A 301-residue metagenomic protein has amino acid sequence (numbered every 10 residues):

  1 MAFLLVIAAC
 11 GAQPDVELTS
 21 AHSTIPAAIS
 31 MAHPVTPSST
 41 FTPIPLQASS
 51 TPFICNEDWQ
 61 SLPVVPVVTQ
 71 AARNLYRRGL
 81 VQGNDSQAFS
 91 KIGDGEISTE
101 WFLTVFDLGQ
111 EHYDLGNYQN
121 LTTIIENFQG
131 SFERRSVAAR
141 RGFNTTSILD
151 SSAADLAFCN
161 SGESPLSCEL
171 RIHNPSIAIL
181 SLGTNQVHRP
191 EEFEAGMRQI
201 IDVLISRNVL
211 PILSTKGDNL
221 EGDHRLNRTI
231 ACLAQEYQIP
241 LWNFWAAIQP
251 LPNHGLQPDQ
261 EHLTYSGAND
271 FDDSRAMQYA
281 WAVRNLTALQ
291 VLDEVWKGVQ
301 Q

Functional and structural regions predicted by a protein language model:
M1-N84, W101, C168-R171: Intrinsically disordered, low-complexity Ser/Thr/Pro-rich tracts
Q82-E192, N269-D270: Conserved SGNH/GDSL esterase-like catalytic core that processes O-acyl groups on lipids and polysaccharides
D85-A88, H173-I179, I205-I212, Y237-P240: Loop/turn elements at helix/coil->beta-strand transitions in domains of secreted/extracellular proteins
S86-A88, G183-E191, I200, K216-E221 (+1 more regions): Second-shell loop/turn segments in exported
I92-G95, L180-N185, S214-D218, N243-I248: Active-site-proximal beta-strand/loop segments in catalytic clefts of secreted hydrolases
P165, N174-I177, E192-Q199, V203 (+3 more regions): Extracytoplasmic/secreted proteins, especially bacterial periplasmic and envelope-associated proteins
N185, R198-I230: Active-site segments of SGNH/GDSL-like serine hydrolases that catalyze O-acetyl group transfer/hydrolysis on lipids
D218-Q301: Catalytic His-Asp segment of secreted/periplasmic serine-dependent ester chemistry enzymes
